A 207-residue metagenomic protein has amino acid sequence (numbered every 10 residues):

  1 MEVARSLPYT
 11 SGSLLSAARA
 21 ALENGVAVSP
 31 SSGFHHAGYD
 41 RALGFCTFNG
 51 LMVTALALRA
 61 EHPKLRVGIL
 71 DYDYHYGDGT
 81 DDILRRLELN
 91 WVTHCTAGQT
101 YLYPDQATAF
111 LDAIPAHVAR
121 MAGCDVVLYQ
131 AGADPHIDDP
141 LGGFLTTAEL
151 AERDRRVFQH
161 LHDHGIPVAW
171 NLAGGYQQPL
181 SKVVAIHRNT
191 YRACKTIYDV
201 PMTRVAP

Functional and structural regions predicted by a protein language model:
M1-P207: A general "terminal functional-core" signal
